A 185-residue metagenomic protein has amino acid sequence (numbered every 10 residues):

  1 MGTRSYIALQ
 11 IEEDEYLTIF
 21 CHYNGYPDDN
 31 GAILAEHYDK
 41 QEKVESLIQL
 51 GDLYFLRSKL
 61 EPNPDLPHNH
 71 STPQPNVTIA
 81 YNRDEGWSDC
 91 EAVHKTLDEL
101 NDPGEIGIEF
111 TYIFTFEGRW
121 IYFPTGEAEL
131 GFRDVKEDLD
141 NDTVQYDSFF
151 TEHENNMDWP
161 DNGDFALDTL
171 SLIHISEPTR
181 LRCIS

Functional and structural regions predicted by a protein language model:
M1-N30: Short, extreme N-terminal segment that most often corresponds to the first beta-strand
F20-F55: Intrinsic-disorder/low-complexity signal
Q41-L172, S176: Low-complexity intrinsically disordered segments
I173-S185: Single conserved hydrophobic/aromatic residue that forms the stacking wall/gate of nucleotide- or nucleobase-binding
